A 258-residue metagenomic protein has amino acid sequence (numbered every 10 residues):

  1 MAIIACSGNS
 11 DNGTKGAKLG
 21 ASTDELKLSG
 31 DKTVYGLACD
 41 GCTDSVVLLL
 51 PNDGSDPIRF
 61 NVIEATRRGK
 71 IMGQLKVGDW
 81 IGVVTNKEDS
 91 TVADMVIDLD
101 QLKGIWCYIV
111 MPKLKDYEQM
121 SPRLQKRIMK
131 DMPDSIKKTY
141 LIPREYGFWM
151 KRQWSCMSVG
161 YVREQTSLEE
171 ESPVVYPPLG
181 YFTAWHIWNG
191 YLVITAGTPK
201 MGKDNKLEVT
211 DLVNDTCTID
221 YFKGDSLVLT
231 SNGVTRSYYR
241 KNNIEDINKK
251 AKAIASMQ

Functional and structural regions predicted by a protein language model:
A2-A5: C-terminal motif of bacterial Sec signal peptides marking the signal peptidase cleavage site
N9-V34: Short boundary/loop segments of OB/S1/cold-shock single-stranded nucleic-acid-binding domains
S29-D56, N61-R67, P112-D116, K137-D225 (+1 more regions): Contiguous, well-ordered beta-strand patches that form the walls/edges of small beta-barrel/beta-sandwich domains
G41-D44, V84-T91: Short, charged beta-turn/beta-strand-edge "cap" motif at the junction between a beta-strand and an adjacent loop
R67-G82: Short nucleic-acid-contacting surface segments enriched for D/E, G, S/T with interspersed K/R
M72-L75, V92-C107: N-terminal helix-cap/turn-to-beta initiation motif at the start of protein domains
L99-Y140, A253-Q258: Tryptophan-anchored aromatic micro-motifs
T235-Q258: Short, low-complexity, Pro/Ser/Thr/Gly-rich segments in the mature regions of secreted, periplasmic
